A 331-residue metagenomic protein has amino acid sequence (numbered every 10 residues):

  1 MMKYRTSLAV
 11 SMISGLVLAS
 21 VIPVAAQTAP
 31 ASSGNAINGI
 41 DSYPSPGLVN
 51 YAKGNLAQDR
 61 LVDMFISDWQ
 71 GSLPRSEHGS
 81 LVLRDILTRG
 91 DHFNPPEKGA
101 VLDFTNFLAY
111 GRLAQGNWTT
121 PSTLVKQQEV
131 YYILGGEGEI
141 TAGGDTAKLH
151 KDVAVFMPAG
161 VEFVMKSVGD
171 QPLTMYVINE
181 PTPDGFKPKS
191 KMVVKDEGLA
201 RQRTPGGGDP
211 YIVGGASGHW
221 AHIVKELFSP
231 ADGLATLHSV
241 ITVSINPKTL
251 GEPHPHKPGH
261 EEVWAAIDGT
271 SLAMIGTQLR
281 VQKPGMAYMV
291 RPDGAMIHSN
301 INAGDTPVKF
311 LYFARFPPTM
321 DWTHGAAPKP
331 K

Functional and structural regions predicted by a protein language model:
M2-M12: Bacterial N-terminal signal peptides that target proteins for export
V10-V21: Bacterial N-terminal signal peptides
I22-A26: Sec/Tat signal peptide C-region and signal peptidase I cleavage site
T28-F104, D184-L237, D321-K331: A short, N-terminal "cap"/entry segment at the start of jelly-roll beta-barrel domains of the cupin/DSBH fold
T88-E97, A109-L124, F228, I241-P258: Conserved short histidine dyad/triad with adjacent acidic residue
Q115, K126-E139, G143, G259-L272 (+1 more regions): Glycine- and acidic-residue-biased ligand/ion/polar-headgroup-sensing regions
G144-A159, T277-G294: Short acidic-glycine-tyrosine-enriched beta hairpin
V153, A159-G185, P292-T319: Ligand-binding loop in jelly-roll beta-barrel domains
